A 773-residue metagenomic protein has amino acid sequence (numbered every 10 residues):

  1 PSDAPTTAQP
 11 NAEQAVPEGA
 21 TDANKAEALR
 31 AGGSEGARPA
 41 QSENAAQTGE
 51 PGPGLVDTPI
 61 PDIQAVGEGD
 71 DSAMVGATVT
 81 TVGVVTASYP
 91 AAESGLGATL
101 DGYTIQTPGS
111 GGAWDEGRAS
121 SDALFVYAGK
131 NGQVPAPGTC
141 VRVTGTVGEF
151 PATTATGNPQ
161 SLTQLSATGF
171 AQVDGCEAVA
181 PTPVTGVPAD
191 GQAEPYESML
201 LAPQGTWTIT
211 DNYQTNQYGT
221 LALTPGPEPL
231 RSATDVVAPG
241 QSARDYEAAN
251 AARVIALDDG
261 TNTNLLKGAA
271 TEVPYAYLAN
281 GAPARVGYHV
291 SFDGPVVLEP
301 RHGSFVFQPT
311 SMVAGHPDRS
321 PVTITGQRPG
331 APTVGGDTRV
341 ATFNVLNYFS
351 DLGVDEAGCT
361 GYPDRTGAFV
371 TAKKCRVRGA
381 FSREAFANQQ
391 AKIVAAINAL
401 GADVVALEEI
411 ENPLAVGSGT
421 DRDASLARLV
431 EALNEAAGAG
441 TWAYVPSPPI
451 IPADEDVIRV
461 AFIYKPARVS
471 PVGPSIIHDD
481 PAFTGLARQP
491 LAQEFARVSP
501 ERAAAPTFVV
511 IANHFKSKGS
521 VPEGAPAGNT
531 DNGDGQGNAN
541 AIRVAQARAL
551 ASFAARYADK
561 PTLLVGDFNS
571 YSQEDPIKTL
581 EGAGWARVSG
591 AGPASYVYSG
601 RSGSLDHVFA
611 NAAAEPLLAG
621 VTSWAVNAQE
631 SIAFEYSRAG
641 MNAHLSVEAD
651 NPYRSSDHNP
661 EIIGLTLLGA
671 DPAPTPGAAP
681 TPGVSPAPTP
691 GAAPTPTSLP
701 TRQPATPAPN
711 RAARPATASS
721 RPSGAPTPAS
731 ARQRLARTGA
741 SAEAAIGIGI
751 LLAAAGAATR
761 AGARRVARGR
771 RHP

Functional and structural regions predicted by a protein language model:
S2-V56, R711-S730: Low-complexity, acidic Ser/Thr/Pro-rich repeat tracts that form intrinsically disordered stalk/linker regions of very
A26-R38, N44-A45, G49-T371, Q390-A391 (+6 more regions): Extended non-catalytic accessory segments flanking core domains
A45, Q133, A189, T220-L221 (+2 more regions): Divalent cation-coordinating acidic motifs and surrounding scaffolds that mediate Ca2+/Mg2+/Mn2+/Zn2+-dependent binding
G669-T738: C-terminal low-complexity, Ser/Thr- and acidic/Pro-rich disordered "stalk" regions positioned immediately N-terminal
S741-R768: A cross-kingdom C-terminal cell-surface attachment/processing module
R770-P773: Juxtamembrane extracytosolic/periplasmic "stalk" immediately C-terminal to the first targeting helix
